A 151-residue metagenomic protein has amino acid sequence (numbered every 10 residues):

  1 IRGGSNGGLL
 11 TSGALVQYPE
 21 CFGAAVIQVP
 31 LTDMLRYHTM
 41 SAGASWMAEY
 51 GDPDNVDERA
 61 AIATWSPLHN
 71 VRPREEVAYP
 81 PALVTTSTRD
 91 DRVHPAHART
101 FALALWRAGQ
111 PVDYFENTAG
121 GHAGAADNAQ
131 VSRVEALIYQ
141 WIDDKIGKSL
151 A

Functional and structural regions predicted by a protein language model:
I1-A151: Active-site-proximal cap/loop segments of hydrolase catalytic domains
